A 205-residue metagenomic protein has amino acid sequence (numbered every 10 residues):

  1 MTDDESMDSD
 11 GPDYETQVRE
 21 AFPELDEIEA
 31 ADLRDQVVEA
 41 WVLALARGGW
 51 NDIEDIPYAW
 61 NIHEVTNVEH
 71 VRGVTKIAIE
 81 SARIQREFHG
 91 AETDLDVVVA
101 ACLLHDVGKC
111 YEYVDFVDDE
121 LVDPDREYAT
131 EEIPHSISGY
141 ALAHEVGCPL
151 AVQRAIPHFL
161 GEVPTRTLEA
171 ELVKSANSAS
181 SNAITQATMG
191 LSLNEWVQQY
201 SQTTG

Functional and structural regions predicted by a protein language model:
T2-P124: Acidic/His-rich, divalent-metal-binding segments that scaffold phosphate/diphosphate chemistry
T66, L95-D96, E131, H135 (+1 more regions): Short, well-structured alpha-helical patches and their helix-loop capping segments that border functional surfaces
H70, H105, H135, H158-L160: Histidine-centered active-site/metal-ligand motif
G73, K109, S138-G139, S180: Hydrophobic side chains within alpha-helical segments
V74-I77, E132-V146: An active-site-proximal "capping" alpha-helix that borders the catalytic cofactor pocket
V98-V99, Y140-Q199: Histidine/acidic-rich helix-loop-helix segments that form or flank divalent-metal centers in metalloenzyme catalytic
D123-I133: Peptidoglycan-targeting cell-wall enzymes and recognition modules
S201-G205: Acidic two-metal-ion nuclease catalytic site recognized across multiple nuclease folds, prominently DnaQ/RNase D-T
